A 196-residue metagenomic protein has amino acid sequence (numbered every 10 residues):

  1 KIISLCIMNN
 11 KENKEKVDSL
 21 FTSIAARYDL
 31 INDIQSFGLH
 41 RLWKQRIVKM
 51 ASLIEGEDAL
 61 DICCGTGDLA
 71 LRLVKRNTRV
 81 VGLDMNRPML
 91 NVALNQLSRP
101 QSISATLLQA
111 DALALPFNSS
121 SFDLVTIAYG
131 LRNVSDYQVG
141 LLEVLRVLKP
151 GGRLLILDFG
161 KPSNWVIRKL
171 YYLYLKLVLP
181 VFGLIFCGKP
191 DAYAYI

Functional and structural regions predicted by a protein language model:
I2-R27, F186: N-terminal, positively charged/glycine-rich alpha-helical extensions of SAM-dependent methyltransferases
Y28, V125-T126: Hydrophobic beta-strand segment of the Class I
F37-E57: Conserved alpha-helix/loop element of class I SAM-dependent methyltransferases that forms part of the SAM/SAH-binding
D58-A114: Class I SAM-dependent methyltransferase SAM/SAH-binding core
D84-M85, D136, F159: Short beta->alpha hinge that forms the Motif I/post-I loop of the SAM-binding pocket
L113-L124: A short acidic, Gly/Pro-enriched loop at the edge of an enzyme's catalytic core that lines a small-molecule cofactor
Q138-R153: A short glycine-rich, Lys/Arg-flanked "PGG" loop and its adjoining helix->strand segment in the class I
R153-F182: Conserved class I S-adenosyl-L-methionine
